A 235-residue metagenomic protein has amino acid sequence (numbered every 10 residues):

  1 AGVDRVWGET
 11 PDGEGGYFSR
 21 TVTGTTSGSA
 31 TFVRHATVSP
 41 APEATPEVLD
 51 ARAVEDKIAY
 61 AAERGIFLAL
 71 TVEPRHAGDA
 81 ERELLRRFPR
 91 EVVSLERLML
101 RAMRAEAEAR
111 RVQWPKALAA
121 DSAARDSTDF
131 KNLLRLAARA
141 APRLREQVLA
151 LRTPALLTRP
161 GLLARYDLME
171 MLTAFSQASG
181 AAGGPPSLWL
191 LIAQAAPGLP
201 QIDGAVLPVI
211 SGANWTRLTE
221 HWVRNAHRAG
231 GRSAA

Functional and structural regions predicted by a protein language model:
G2-E9, G13-Y17, G28, E146-L149 (+1 more regions): Replace "adjacent to P-loop NTPase cores in ATP/GTP-dependent enzymes" with "adjacent to NTP-binding cores
G15-E43: Charged, amphipathic alpha-helical linker segments immediately N-terminal to NTP-binding catalytic cores
V38-L95, R165: Glycine-rich P-loop/Walker A and Walker A-like loops and their local beta1-loop-alpha1 context in P-loop NTPases
G65-A69, P154-L156, S187-W189: Residue-level preference for the first positions of well-ordered beta-strands
V93-R111: AAA+/P-loop NTPase substrate/partner-engagement loops
P115-A124: Short, structured active-site "lid" loops
A123-P142: Short glycine-rich substrate-engagement loop in P-loop NTPases that contacts/grips substrate
R159: Walker B catalytic acidic pair
